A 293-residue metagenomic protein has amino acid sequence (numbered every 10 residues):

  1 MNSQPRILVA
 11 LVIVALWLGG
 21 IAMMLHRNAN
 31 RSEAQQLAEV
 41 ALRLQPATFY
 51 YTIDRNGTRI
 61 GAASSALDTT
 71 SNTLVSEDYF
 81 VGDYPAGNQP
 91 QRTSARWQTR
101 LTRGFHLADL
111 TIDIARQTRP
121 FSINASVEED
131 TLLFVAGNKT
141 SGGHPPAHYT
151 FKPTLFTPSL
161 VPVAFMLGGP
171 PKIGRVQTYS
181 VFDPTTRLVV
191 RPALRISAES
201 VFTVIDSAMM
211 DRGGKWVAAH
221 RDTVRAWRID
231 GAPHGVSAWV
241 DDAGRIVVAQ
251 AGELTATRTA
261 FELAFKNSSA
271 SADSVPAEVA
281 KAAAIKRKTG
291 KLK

Functional and structural regions predicted by a protein language model:
N2-E129, H144-P146, P171-K293: Acidic, serine/threonine-rich low-complexity disordered tracts
T111, A136-N138: Glycine-rich, histidine-containing beta strand-loop boundary motifs that form or position
N138-L155: Acidic/charged, solvent-exposed loop-and-adjacent secondary-structure segments enriched in E/D, K/R, S/T, and G/P
T154-Q177: Beta-strand/loop-rich accessory regions of lumenal/periplasmic or secreted enzymes, predominantly carbohydrate-active
